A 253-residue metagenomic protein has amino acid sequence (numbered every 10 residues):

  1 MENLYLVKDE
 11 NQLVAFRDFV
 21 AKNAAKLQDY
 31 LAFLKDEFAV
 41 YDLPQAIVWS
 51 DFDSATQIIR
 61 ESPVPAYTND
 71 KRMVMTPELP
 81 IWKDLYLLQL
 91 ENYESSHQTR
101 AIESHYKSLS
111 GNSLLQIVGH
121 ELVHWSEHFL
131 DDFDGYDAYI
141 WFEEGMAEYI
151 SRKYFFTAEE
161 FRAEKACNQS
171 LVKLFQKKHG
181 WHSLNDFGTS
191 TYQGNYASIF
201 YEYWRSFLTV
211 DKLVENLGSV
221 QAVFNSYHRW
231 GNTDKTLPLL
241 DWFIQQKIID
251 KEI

Functional and structural regions predicted by a protein language model:
M1-D18: Acidic/histidine-rich, surface-exposed loop or edge segments in extracytoplasmic proteins
N23, G111, L115, G119 (+4 more regions): Hydrophobic (often cysteine-bearing) scaffold residues that line and stabilize catalytic clefts of nucleotide/cofactor
N23-S96, E103-S113: Auxiliary, metal-adjacent structural segments of Zn-dependent hydrolase domains
A39, E127-D131, S151-E160, V214 (+1 more regions): Hydrophobic/aromatic-lined pockets within catalytic cores
L115-L122, L174-N185: A structural motif
Q116-F129, E148, R152: Active-site recognition of the HExxH zinc-binding catalytic motif
D137-Q176: Post-HExxH zinc-binding segment in Zn-dependent metallohydrolases
K178-I253: Pan-zinc metallopeptidase signature
